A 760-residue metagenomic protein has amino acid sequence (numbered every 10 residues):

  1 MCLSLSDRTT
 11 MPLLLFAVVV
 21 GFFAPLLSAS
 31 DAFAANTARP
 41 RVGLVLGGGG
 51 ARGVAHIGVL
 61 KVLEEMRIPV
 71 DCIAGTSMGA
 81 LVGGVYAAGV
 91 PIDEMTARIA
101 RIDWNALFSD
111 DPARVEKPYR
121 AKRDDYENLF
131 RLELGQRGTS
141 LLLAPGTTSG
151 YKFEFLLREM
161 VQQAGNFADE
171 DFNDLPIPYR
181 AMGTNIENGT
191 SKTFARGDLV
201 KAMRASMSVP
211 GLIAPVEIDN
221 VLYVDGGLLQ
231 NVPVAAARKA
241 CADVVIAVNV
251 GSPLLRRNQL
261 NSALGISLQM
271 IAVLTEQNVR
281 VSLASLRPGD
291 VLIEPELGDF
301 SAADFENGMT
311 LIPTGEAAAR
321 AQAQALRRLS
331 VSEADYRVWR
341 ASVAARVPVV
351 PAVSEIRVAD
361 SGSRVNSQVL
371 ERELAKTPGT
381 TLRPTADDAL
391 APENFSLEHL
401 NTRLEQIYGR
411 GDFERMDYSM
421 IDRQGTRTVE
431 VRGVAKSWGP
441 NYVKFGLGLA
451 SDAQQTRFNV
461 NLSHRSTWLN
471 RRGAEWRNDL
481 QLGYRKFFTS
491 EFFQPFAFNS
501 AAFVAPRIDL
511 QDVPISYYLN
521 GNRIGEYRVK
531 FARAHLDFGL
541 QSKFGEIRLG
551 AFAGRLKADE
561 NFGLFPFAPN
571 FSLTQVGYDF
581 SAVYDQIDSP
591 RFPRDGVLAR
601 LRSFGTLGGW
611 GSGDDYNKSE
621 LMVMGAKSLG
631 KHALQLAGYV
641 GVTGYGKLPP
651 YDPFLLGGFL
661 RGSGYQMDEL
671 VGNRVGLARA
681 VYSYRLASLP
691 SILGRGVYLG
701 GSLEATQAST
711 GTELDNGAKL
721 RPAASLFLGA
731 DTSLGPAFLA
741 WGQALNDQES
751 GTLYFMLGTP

Functional and structural regions predicted by a protein language model:
M1-T10: N-terminal secretory signal peptides that target proteins for export/translocation
P12-S28: Bacterial N-terminal signal peptides
A29-T76, G84-P384, A391-E405, G409-M416 (+2 more regions): Patatin-like phospholipase
G183-I186, A195, P295, D360 (+10 more regions): Flexible glycine-/small-residue-rich
L255-R257, S262, R327-A344, G554 (+3 more regions): Acidic/histidine-enriched alpha-helical segments
L397-F580, Y584-I587, F654-L660, E669-G672 (+1 more regions): Gram-negative/organellar outer-membrane beta-barrel architecture
T428-E430, Y442-D452, L564-F567, Q575-L703 (+2 more regions): C-terminal outer-membrane beta-barrel translocator/porin domains of Gram-negative envelope proteins and their
